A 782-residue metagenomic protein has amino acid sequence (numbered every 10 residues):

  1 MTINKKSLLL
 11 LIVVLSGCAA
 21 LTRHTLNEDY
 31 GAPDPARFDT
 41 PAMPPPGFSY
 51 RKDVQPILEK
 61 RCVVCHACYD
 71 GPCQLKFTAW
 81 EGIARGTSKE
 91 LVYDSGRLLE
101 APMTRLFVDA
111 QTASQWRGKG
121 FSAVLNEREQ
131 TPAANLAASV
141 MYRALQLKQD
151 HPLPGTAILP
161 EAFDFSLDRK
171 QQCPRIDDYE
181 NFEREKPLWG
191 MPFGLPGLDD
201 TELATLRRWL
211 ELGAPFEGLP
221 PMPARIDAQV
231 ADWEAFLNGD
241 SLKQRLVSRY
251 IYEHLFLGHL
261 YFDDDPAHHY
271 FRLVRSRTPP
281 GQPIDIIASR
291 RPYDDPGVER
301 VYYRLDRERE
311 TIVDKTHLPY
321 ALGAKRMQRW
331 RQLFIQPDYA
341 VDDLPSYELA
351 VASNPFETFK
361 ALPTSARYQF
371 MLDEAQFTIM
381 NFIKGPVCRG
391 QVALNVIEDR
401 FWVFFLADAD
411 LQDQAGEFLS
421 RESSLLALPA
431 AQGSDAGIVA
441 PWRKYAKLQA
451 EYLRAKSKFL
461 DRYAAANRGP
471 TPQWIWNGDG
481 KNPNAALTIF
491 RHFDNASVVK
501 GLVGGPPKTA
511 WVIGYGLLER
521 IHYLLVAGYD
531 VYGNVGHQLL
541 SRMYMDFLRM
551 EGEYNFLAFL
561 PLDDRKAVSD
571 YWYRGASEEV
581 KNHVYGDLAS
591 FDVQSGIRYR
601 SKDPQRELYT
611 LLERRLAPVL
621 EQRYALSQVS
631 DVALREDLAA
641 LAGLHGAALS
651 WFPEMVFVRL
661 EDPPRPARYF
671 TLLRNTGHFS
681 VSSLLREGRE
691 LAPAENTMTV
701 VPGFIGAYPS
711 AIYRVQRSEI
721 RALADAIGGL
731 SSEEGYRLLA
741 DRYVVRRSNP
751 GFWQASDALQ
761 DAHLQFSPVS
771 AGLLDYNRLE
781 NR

Functional and structural regions predicted by a protein language model:
M1-L9: Bacterial N-terminal signal peptides that target proteins for export
L15-G17: C-terminal motif of bacterial Sec signal peptides marking the signal peptidase cleavage site
A19-R782: Aromatic- and Gly/Pro-enriched helix-to-coil junctions and flexible linker segments
